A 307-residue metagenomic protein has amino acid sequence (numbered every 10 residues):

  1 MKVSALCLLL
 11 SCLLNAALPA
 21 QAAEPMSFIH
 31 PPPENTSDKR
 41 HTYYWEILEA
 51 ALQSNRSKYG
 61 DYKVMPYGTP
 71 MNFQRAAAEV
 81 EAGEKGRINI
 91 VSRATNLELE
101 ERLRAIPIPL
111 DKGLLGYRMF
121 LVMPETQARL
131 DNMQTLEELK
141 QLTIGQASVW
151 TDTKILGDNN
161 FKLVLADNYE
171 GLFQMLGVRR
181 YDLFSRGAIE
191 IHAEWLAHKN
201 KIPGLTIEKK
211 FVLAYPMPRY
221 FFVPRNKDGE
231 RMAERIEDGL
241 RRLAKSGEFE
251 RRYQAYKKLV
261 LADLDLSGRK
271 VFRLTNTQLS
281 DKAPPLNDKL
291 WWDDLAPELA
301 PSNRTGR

Functional and structural regions predicted by a protein language model:
C7-A16: Bacterial N-terminal signal peptides
A23-R102, I236: Extracytoplasmic small-molecule ligand-binding "clamshell" domains of the periplasmic binding protein/Venus flytrap
P25-H41, N132-V149, D182-L183: Short loop->beta-strand "edge-of-pocket" segments that line small-molecule binding or catalytic clefts across diverse
R104-L114, K201-Y215, D263-K270: Short beta-strand->loop
I108-K154: A conserved helix-loop-strand patch within extracytoplasmic ligand-binding domains of the periplasmic binding
R118-Q134, P216-E234: A bilobed periplasmic-binding-protein/Venus flytrap-type ligand-binding module shared by bacterial periplasmic
E138, T143, A147-R231: Pocket-lining segment of extracytoplasmic ligand-binding domains
G239-R307: An extracytoplasmic/periplasmic, membrane-proximal ligand-sensing/linker region
